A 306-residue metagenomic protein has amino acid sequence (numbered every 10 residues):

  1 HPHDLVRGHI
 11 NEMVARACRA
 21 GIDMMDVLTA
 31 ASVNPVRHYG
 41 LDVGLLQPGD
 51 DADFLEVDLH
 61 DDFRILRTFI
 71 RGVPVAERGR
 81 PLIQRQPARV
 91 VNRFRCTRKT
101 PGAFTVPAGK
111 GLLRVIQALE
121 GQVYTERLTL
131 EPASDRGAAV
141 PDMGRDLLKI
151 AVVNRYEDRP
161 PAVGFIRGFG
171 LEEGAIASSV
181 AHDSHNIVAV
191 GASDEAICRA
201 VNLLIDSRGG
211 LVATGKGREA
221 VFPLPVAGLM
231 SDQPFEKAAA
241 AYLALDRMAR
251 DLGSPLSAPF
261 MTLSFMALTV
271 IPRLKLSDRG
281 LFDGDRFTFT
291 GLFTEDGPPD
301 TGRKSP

Functional and structural regions predicted by a protein language model:
H1: Active-site-adjacent structural elements in folded domains
D4-G21, M25-P306: Active-site microenvironment of metallo-dependent hydrolases
